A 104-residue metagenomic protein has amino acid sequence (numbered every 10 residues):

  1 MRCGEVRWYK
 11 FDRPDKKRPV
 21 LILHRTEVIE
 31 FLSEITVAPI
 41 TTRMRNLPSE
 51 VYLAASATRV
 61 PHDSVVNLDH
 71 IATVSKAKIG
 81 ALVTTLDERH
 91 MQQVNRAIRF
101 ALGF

Functional and structural regions predicted by a protein language model:
M1-F104: Conserved functional hotspots at enzyme active or ligand-binding sites that engage polyanionic ligands
